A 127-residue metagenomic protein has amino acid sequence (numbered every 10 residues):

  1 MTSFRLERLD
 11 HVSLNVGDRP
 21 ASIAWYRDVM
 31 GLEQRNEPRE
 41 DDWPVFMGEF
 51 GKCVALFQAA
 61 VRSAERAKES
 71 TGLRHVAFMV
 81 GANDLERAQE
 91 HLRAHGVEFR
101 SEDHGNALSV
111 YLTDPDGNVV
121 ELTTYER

Functional and structural regions predicted by a protein language model:
M1-P20, H75-V76, V80: N-terminal beta-strand motif that seeds the catalytic metal site of vicinal oxygen chelate
M1-R5, Q89-R127: Vicinal oxygen chelate
L6-R8, E69-L73, D103-H104: Short glycine-enriched loop/turn motifs at secondary-structure junctions
L14-V54: Core segments of cupin and vicinal oxygen chelate
A21-I23, N83-A88: Short, conserved charged micro-motifs
W43-V45, R74, L108-V110: Short beta-strand micro-motifs in enzyme catalytic cores
K52, N83, N118: Conserved Rossmann-like nucleotide-cofactor binding loop
